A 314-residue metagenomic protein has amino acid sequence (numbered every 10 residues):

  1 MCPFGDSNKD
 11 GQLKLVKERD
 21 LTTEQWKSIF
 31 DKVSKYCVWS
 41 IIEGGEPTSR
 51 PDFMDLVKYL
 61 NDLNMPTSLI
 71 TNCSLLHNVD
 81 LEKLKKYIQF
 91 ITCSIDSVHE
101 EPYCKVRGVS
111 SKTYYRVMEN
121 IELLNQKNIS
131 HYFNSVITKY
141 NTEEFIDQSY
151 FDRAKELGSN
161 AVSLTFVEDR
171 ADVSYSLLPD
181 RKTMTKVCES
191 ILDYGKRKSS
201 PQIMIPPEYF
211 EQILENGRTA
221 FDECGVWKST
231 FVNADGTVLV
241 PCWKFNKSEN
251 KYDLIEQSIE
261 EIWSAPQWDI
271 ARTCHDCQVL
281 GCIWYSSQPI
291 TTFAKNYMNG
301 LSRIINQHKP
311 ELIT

Functional and structural regions predicted by a protein language model:
M1-Q89, N296, G300-T314: Conserved alpha-helical substructure of the radical SAM core
C2, V79, E101-P102, V106 (+2 more regions): Residues that scaffold the ATP/ADP-binding catalytic core of kinase and kinase-like folds
G5, D235-T314: Flexible mid-to-C-terminal extensions adjoining Fe-S/redox cofactors in radical SAM and related proteins
S7, G45, D96, V167 (+1 more regions): Flexible loop residues that form catalytic and substrate-binding hotspots at small-molecule/glycan-binding clefts
D10-R19, L63, E82-F90, S94-L239 (+1 more regions): Radical SAM enzyme [4Fe-4S]-AdoMet core and its adjacent flexible, acidic and glycine-rich loops/tails across
T23, N78, E144-Q148, S264-A265 (+1 more regions): Polar helix-capping/helix-linker motif
E46, W227, C274: Cysteine-centered iron-sulfur cluster-binding motifs in ferredoxin-type domains/subunits of redox enzymes
